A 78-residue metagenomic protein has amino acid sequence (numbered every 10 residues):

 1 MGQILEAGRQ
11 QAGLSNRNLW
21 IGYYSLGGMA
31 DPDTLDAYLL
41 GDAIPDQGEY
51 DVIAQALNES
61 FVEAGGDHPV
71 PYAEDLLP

Functional and structural regions predicted by a protein language model:
G2-G22, S60-G65: Short basic helix-loop element that most often maps to the first helix and adjoining turn of HTH DNA-binding modules
Q10, Y24-L26, D42-I44: Short helix-capping/hinge SLiMs at alpha-helix to coil transitions
L14, T34-A37, V52, E74-D75: Transcription-machinery-associated regions
N16-T34: Short alpha-helical DNA-recognition segment
I21, A37, Q55: DNA-binding alpha-helical recognition surfaces that contact promoter or target DNA
A30-I44: Recognition helix of helix-turn-helix/homeodomain-like DNA-binding domains that insert into the DNA major groove
G48-G65: DNA major-groove recognition helix of helix-turn-helix/homeodomain DNA-binding modules
D67-P78: Short, charged recognition helix plus adjacent turn of helix-turn-helix-like nucleic-acid-binding domains
